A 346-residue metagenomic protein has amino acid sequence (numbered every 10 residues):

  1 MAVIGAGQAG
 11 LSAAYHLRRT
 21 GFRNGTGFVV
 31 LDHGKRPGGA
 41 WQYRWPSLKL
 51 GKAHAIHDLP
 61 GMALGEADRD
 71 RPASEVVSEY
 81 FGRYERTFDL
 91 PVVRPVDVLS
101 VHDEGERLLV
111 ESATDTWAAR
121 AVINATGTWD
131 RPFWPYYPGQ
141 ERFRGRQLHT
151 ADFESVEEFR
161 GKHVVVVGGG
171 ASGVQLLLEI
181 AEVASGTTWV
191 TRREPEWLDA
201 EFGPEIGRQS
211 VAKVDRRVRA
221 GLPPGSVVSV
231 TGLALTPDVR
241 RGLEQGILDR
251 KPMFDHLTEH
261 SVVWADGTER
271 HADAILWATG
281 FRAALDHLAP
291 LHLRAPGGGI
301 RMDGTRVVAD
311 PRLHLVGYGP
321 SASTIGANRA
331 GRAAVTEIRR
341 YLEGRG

Functional and structural regions predicted by a protein language model:
M1-K35, G39-A40, R69-G346: Flavin (primarily FAD) cofactor-binding/catalytic cores of flavoenzymes
R44-W45: Glycine-rich loop at the start of a catalytic domain that most often binds anionic cofactors/ligands
L48-R69, R217-R219: Glycine-rich flavin
